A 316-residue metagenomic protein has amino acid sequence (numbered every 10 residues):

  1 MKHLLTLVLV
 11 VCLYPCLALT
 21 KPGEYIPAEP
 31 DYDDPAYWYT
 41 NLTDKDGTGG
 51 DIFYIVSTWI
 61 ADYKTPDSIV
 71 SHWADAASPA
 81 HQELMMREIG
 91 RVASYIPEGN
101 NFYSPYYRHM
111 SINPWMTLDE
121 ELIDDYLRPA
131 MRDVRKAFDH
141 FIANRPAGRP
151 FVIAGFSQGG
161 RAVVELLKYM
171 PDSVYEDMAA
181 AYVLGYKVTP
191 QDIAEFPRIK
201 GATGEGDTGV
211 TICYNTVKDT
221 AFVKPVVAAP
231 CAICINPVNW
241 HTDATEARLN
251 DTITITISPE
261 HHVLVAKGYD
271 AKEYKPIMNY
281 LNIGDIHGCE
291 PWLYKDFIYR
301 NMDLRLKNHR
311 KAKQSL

Functional and structural regions predicted by a protein language model:
H3-Y14: Sec-dependent N-terminal signal peptides
L17-M85, I89: Flexible, membrane-associating and regulatory peripheral segments of lipid-active enzymes
T20, A130-A147, K168-N308, A312-Q314: Surface cap/lid and interfacial helix-loop subdomains adjacent to catalytic sites that gate substrate access
T48-G50, E98-F102, A147-P150, E176-A180: Loop/turn elements at helix/coil->beta-strand transitions in domains of secreted/extracellular proteins
D51-I55, Y103-Y106, V152-I153, A180-V183 (+1 more regions): Structural recognition of the beta-strand scaffold that forms the well-ordered cores of secreted hydrolase catalytic
I55-T58, Y106-M110, F156-S157, V183-K187 (+1 more regions): Active-site-proximal beta-strand/loop segments in catalytic clefts of secreted hydrolases
V56-R149, K272-W292, F297-S315: Active-site catalytic motif of lipid deacylating hydrolases and related acyltransferases
G155-G159, V163: Gly/Ala-rich beta-loop-alpha elbow adjacent to hydrolase catalytic centers
